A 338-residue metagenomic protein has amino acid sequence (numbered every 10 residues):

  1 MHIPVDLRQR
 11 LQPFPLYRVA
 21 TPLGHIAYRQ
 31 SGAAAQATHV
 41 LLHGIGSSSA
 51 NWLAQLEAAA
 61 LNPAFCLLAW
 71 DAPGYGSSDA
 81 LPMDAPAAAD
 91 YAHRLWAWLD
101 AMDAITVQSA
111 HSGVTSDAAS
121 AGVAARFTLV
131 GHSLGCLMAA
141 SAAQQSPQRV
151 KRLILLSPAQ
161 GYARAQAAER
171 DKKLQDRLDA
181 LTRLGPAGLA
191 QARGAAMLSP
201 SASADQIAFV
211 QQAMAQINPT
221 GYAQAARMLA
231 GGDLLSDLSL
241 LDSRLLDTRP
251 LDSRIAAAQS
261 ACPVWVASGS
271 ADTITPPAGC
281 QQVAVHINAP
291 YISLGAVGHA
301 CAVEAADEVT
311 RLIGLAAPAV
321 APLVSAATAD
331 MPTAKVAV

Functional and structural regions predicted by a protein language model:
M1-H39, L61-F65, H111-G113, D117 (+2 more regions): Alpha/beta-hydrolase fold catalytic core
F14, P22-R29, A50, A54-E57 (+3 more regions): Active-site loop/oxyanion-hole signature of alpha/beta-hydrolase fold enzymes
G44-S47, S133: Active-site glycine-rich loops that stabilize anionic/oxyanionic intermediates across multiple enzyme folds
G131, G135, A139: Gly/Ala-rich beta-loop-alpha elbow adjacent to hydrolase catalytic centers
A140-Q145, R149-R183: Flexible "cap/lid" loop of the alpha/beta hydrolase fold
R164-R170, T182-L240, L251-A257: Conserved alpha/beta-hydrolase catalytic His-Asp/Glu region
S260, V266-S268: Short beta-strand/loop motif that positions the catalytic acidic residue of the alpha/beta-hydrolase fold
I274, V297-T310: Catalytic histidine-centered segment of alpha/beta-hydrolase-like enzymes
